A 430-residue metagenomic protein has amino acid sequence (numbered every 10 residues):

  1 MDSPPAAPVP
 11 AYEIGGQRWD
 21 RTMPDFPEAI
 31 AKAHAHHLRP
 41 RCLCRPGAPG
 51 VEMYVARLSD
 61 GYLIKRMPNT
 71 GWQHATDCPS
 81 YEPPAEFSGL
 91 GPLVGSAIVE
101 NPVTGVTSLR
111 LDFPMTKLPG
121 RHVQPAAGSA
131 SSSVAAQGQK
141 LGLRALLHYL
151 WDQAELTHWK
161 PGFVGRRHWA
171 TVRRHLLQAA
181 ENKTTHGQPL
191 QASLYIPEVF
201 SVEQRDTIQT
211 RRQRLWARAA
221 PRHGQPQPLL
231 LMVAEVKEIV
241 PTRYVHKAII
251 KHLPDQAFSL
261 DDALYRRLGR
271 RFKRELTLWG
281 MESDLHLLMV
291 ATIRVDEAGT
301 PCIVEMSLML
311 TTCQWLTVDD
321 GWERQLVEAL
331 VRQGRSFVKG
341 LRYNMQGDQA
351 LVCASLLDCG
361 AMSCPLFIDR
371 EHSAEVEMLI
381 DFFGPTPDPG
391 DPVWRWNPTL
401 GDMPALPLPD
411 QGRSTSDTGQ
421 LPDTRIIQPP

Functional and structural regions predicted by a protein language model:
M1-P430: Intrinsically disordered, low-complexity linker/tail regions enriched in polar/charged residues
